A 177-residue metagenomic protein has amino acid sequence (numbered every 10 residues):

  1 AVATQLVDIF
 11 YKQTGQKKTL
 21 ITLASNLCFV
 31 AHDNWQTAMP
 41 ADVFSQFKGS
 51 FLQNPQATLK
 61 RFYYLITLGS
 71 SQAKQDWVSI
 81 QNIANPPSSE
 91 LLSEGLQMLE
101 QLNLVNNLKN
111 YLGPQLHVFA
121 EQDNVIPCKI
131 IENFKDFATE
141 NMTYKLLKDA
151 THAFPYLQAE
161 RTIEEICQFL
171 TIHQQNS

Functional and structural regions predicted by a protein language model:
A3-Q13, L20: Short glycine-enriched nucleophile-adjacent loop and the immediately C-terminal alpha-helix near the catalytic center
Q16-S50, L91-E94: Flexible "cap/lid" loop of the alpha/beta hydrolase fold
L52-L102, N106-N107: Conserved alpha/beta-hydrolase catalytic His-Asp/Glu region
Y111, H117-F119, D123: Short beta-strand/loop motif that positions the catalytic acidic residue of the alpha/beta-hydrolase fold
N124-I130: Conserved alpha/beta-hydrolase "acid-adjacent" motif
E132-M142: Active-site-adjacent alpha-helix of alpha/beta-hydrolase-fold enzymes
Y144-A150: Short glycine-rich catalytic loops that host catalytic nucleophiles or stabilize transition states across multiple
A150-E164: Catalytic histidine-centered segment of alpha/beta-hydrolase-like enzymes
